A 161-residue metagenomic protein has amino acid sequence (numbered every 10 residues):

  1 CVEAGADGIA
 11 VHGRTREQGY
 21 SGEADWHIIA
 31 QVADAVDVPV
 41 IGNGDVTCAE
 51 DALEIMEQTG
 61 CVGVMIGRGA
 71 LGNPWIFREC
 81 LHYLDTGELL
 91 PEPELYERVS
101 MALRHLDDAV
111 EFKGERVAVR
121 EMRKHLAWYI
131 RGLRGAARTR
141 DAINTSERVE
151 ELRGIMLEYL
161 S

Functional and structural regions predicted by a protein language model:
V2-G8, Y20, H27, Q31-G42 (+1 more regions): Alpha/beta catalytic cores of nucleotide-metabolism and tRNA/nucleoside-modifying enzymes
A10-R14: Short beta-strands and strand-loop turn motifs
T15-G22: Short, small-residue-enriched loops and turns at beta-alpha junctions that line or gate enzyme active sites
